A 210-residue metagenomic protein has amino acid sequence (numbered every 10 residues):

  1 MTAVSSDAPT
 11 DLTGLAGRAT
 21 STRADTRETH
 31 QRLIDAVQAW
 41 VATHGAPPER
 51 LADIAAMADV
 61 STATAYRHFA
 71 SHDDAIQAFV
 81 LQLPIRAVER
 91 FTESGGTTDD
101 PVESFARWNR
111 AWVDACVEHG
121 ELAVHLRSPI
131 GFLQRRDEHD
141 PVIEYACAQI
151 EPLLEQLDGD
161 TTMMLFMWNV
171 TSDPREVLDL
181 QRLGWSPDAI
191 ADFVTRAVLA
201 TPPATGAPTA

Functional and structural regions predicted by a protein language model:
M1-G45, L51-M57, D74: Basic, helix-initiating cap at the start of DNA-binding domains
R27-Q38, P47-P48, D59, H68-T92 (+2 more regions): An amphipathic alpha-helix adjacent to DNA-recognition modules
D35, D99-V117, D188-R196: Amphipathic alpha-helical segments that line or abut small-molecule/effector binding pockets and mediate allosteric
H44-P48, Q156-G159: Short, charged helix-capping/linker segments at alpha-helix termini
I85-V88, R107, G131-W168, S172-E176 (+1 more regions): Amphipathic alpha-helical packing segments from all-alpha helical-bundle domains
V113-R135, P174-L180: Amphipathic alpha-helical segments used for helix-helix packing
